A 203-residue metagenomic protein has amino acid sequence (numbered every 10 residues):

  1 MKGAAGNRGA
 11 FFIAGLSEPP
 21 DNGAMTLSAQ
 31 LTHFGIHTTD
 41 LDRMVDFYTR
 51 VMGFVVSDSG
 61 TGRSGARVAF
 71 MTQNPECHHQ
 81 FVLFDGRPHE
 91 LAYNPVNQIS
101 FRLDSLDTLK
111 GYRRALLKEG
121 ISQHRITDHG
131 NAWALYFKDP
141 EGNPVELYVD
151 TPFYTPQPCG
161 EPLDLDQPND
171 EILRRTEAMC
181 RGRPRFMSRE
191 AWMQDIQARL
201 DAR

Functional and structural regions predicted by a protein language model:
K2-G15: Positively charged N-terminal leader segments that act as targeting/secretion signals
T26, H37-H78, A202: Core segments of cupin and vicinal oxygen chelate
T26-S28, E90-N94: Short, flexible turn/loop "capping" segments at secondary-structure junctions
A29, T39-D42, I99-P144, V149-T155 (+1 more regions): Vicinal oxygen chelate
H33, H78-F81, Q98, H129: Histidine-centered active-site/metal-ligand motif
A69, V96-Q98: Conserved acetyl-CoA binding element of GNAT-fold acetyltransferases
N74-H78, E90, L106-L109: Short, charged/polar surface micro-motifs in flexible loops or helix N-caps
F81-F84, E146: Conserved beta-strand in the GNAT
